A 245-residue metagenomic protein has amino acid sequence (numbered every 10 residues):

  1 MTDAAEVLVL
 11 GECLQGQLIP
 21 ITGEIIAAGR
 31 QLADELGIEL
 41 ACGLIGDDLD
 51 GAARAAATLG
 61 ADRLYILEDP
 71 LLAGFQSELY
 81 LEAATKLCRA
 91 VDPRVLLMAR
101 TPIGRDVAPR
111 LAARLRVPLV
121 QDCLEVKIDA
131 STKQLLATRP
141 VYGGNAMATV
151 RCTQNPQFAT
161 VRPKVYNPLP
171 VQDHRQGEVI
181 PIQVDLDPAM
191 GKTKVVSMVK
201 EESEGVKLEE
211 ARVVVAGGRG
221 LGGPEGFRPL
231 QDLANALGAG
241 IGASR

Functional and structural regions predicted by a protein language model:
M1-R245: N-terminal glycine-rich FAD/FM-binding segment characteristic of electron-transfer flavoproteins
